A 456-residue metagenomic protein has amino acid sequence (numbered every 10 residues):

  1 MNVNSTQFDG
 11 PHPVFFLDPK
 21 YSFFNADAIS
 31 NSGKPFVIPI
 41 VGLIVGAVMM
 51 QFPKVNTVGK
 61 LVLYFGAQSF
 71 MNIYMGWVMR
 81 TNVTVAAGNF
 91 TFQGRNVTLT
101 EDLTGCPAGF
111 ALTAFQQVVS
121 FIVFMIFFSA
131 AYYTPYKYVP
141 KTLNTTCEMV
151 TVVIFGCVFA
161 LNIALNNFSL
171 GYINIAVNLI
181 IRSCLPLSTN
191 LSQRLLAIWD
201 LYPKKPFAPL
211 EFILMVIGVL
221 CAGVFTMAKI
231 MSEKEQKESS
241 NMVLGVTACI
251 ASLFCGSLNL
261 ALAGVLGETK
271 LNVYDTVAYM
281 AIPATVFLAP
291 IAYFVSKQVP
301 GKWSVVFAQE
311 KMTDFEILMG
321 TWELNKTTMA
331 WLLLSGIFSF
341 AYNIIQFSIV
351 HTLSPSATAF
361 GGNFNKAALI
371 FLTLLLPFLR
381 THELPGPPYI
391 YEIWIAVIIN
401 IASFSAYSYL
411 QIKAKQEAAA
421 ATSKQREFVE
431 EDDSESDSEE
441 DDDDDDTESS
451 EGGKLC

Functional and structural regions predicted by a protein language model:
N2-C456: Polytopic endomembrane small-metabolite transporters, centered on the Drug/Metabolite Transporter
